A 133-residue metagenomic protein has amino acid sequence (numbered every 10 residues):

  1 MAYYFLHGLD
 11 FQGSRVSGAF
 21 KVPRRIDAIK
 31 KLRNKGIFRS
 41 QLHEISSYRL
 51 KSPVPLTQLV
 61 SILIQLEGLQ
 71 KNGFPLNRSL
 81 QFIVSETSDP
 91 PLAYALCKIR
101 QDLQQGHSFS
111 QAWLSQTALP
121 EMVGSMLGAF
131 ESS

Functional and structural regions predicted by a protein language model:
M1-S133: Catalytic metal-binding core of the metallo-beta-lactamase
